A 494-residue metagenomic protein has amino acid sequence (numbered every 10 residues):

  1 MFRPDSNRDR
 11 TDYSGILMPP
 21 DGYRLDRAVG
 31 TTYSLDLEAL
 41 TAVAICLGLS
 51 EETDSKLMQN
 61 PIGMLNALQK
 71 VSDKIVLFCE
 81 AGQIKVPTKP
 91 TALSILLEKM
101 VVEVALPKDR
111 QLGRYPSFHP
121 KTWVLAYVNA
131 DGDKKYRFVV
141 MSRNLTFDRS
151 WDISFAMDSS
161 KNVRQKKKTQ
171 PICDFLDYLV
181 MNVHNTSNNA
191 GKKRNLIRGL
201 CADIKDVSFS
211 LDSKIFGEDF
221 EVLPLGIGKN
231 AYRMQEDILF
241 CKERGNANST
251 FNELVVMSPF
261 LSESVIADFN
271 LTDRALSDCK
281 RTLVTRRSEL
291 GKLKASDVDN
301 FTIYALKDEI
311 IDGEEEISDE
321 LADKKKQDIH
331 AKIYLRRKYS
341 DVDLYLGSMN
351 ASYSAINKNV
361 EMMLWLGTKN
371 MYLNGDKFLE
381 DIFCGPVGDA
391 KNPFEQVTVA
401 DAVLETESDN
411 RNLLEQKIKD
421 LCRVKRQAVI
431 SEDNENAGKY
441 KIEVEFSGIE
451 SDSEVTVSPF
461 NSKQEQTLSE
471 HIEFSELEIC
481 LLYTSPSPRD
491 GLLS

Functional and structural regions predicted by a protein language model:
M1-A81, R114-S117, T122, A126-V128 (+6 more regions): PLD-like (HKD) phosphodiesterase/transphosphatidyltransferase domain
E51-D237, L283-D343, G347-L364: HKD-type phospholipase D/PLD-like phosphodiesterase module
A105-P107, A156-D158, G367, S431-D433 (+4 more regions): A structural detector for beta-sheet-dominated domains
N248-F251, L364-I382: C-terminal RecA-like lobe
D381-D409: Catalytic cores of secreted or luminal carbohydrate-active enzymes
V399-I449: Extracellular ectodomain segments of secreted/surface proteins
S451-V455: Short beta-strand/loop motifs in extracellular/secreted proteins, especially within beta-sandwich accessory domains
Y483-P486, D490-L493: Single conserved hydrophobic/aromatic residue that forms the stacking wall/gate of nucleotide- or nucleobase-binding
